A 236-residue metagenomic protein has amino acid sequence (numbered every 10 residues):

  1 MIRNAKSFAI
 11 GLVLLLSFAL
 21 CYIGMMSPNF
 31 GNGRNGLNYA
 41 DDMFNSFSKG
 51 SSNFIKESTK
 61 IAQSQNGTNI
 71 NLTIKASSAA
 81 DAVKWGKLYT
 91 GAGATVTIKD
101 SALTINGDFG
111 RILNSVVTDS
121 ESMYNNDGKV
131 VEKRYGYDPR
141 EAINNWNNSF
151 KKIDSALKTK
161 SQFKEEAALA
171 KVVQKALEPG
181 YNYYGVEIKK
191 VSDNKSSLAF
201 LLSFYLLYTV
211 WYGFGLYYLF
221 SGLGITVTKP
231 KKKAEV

Functional and structural regions predicted by a protein language model:
M1-F8, S192-V236: Juxtamembrane interface at the cytosolic side of transmembrane helices
M1-Y39: Hydrophobic secretory-pathway targeting helix
L12-G24, S161, E187-I188, L207 (+2 more regions): Soluble, non-membrane globular domain cores that form compact, hydrophobic packing and curved binding surfaces
Y22, Y39-F44, G50-A76: Early extracytoplasmic/domain-onset interaction patches
M26-K56, K189-N194: Alpha-helical transmembrane signal-anchor/signal-peptide segments
K60-V172: Long, solvent-exposed extracytoplasmic domains/loops
K171-L207: Short, aromatic-rich amphipathic segments at membrane interfaces that lie adjacent to a transmembrane helix or signal
